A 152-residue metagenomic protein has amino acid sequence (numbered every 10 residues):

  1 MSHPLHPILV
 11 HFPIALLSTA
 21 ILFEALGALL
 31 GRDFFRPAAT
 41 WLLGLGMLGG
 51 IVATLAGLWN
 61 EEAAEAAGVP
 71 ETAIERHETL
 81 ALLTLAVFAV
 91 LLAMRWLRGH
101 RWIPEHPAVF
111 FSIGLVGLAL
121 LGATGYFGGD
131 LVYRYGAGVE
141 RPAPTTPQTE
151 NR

Functional and structural regions predicted by a protein language model:
M1-R152: Polytopic transmembrane helical bundles with strong interfacial aromatic enrichment
